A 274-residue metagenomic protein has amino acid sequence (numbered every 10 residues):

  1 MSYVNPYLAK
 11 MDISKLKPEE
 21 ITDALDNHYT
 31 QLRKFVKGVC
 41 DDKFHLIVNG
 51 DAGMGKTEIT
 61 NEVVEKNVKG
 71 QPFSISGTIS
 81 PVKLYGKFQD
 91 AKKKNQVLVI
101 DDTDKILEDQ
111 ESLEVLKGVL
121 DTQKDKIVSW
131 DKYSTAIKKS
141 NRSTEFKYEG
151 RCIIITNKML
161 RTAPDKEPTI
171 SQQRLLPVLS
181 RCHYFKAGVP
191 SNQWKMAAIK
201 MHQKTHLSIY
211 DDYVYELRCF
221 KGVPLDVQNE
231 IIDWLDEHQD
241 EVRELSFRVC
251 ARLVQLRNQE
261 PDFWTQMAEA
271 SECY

Functional and structural regions predicted by a protein language model:
N5-D41: N-terminal pre-Walker A segment at the start of P-loop NTPase domains
C40-T60: Walker A/P-loop nucleotide-binding motif
M54, I79-P81, T103-I106, C152 (+2 more regions): Conserved nucleotide-binding/hydrolysis micro-motifs of P-loop NTPases
M54, K66-Q96, D104-D109: AAA+/P-loop NTPase substrate/partner-engagement loops
V68-Q71, K94-Q96, Y148-R151, P177-H183: Short glycine-/polar-rich loops that comprise or flank the Walker A/P-loop and associated switch/sensor motifs
E108-Y148, I155-L160: Conserved catalytic/switch belt of AAA+ P-loop NTPases
K166-P190: A short helix-turn-beta junction within AAA+ P-loop NTPase domains corresponding to the substrate/partner-engaging
K195-E272: Conserved AAA+ ATPase small/helical "lid" subdomain
